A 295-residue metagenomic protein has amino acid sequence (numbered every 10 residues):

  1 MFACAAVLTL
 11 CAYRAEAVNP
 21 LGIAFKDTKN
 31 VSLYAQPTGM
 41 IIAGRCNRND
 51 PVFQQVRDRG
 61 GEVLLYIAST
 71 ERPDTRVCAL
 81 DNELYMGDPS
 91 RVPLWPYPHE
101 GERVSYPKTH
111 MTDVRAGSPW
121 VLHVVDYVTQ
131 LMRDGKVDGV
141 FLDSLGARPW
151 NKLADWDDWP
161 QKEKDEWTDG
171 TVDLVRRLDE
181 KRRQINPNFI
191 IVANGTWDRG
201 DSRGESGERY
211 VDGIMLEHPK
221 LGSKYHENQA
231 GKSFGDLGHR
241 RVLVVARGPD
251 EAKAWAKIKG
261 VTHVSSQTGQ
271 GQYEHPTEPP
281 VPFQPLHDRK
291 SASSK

Functional and structural regions predicted by a protein language model:
F2-T9: Bacterial N-terminal signal peptides
E16-K295: Glycan-processing catalytic domains of CAZymes
